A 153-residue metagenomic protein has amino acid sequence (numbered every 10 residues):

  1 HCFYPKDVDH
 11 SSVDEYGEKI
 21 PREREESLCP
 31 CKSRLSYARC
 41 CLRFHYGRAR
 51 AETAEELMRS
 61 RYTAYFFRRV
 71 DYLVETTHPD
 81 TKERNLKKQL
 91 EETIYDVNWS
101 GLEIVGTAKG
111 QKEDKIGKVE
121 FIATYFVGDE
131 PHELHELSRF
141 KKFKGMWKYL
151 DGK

Functional and structural regions predicted by a protein language model:
H1-S11: Intrinsically disordered, low-complexity linker/propeptide segments enriched in Ser/Thr/Gly/Pro and acidic residues
V13-S60: Short, low-complexity N-terminal intrinsically disordered segments enriched in polar/charged residues
C40, L73, F140: Hydrophobic pocket/interface hotspot
R61-Y72: Short helix-adjacent coil turns
E75-I104: Short solvent-exposed beta->alpha transition segments
T93-E130: Surface-exposed, charged secondary-structure patches
H132-K153: Short beta-strand edge/turn micro-motifs at domain boundaries
